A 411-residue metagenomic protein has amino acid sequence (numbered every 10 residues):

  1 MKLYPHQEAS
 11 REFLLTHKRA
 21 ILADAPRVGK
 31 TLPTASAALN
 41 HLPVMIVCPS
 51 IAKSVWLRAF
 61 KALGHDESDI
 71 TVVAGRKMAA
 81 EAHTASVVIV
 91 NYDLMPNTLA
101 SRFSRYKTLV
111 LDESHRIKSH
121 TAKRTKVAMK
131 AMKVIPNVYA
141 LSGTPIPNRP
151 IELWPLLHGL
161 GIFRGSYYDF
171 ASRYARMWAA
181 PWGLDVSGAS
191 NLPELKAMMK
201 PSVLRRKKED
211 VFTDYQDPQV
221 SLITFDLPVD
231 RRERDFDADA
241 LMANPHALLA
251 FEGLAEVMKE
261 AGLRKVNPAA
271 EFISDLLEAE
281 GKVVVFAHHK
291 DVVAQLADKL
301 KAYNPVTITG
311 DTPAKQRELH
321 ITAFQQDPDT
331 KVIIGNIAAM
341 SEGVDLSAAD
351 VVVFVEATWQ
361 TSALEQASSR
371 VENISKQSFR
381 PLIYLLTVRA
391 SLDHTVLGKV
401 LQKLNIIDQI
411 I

Functional and structural regions predicted by a protein language model:
M1-A23: Conserved pre-motif I regulatory segment
K18-A37: Walker A/P-loop
T31, M95-A100, I146-P150, V292-A297 (+2 more regions): SF2 helicase motor core recognition
P33, N40-A62, P147-E152, H288-K290: Conserved Walker A/P-loop ATP-binding site and its immediately adjacent core in helicase/helicase-like ATPase domains
P43-V44, T108, R116, T125-E209 (+2 more regions): Conserved P-loop NTPase motor "coupling/switch" region that bridges the ATPase
M78, V284-F286, A294-Q295, A302-M340: Conserved helicase ATPase core of P-loop NTP-dependent helicases/translocases
D210-Y303: Conserved helicase/translocase motor-coupling segment
W359-I411: A conserved SF2-helicase RecA2
